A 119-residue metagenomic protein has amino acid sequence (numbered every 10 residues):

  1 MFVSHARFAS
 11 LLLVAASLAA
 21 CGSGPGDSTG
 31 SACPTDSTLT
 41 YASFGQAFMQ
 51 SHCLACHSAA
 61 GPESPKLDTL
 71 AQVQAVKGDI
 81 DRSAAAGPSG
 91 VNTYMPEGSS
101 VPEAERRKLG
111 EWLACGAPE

Functional and structural regions predicted by a protein language model:
M1-A20: Sec-dependent bacterial lipoprotein signal peptides
C21-E119: Aromatic- and Gly/Pro-enriched helix-to-coil junctions and flexible linker segments
